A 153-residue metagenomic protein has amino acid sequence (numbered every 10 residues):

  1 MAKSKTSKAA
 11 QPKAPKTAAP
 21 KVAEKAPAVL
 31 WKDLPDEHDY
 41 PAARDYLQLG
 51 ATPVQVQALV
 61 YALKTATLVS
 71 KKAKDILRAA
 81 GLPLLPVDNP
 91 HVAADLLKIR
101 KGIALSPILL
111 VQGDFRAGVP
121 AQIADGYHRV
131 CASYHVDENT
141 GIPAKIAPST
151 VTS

Functional and structural regions predicted by a protein language model:
M1-A18: Polybasic, lysine-enriched low-complexity intrinsically disordered terminal tails
T6, T17, T52, T65-T67 (+2 more regions): Residue-identity detector for threonine
Q11, Q48, Q55-Q57, Q112 (+1 more regions): Residue-identity detector for glutamine
A19-P86: Glycine-rich short-loop/terminal segments
W31-K32, D36, L105-S153: A short, basic-hydrophobic beta/loop patch
K64-Q122, Y134-H135: Short alpha-helix boundary/capping and kink motifs at helix termini
